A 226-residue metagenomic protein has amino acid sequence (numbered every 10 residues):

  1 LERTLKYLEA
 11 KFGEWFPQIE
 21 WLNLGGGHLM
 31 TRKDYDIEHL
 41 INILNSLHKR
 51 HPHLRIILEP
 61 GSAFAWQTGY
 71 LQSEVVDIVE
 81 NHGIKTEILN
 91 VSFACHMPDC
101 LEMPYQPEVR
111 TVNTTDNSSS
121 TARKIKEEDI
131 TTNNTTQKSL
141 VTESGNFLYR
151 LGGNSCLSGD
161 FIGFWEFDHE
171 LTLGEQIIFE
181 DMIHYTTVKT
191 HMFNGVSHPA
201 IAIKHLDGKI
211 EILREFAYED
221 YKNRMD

Functional and structural regions predicted by a protein language model:
L1-H82, N194: Active-site loop/helix belt of alpha/beta enzymes
I43, R55-D226: Charged (often Lys/Glu-rich) extended helix/loop segments that serve as interaction or gating elements
